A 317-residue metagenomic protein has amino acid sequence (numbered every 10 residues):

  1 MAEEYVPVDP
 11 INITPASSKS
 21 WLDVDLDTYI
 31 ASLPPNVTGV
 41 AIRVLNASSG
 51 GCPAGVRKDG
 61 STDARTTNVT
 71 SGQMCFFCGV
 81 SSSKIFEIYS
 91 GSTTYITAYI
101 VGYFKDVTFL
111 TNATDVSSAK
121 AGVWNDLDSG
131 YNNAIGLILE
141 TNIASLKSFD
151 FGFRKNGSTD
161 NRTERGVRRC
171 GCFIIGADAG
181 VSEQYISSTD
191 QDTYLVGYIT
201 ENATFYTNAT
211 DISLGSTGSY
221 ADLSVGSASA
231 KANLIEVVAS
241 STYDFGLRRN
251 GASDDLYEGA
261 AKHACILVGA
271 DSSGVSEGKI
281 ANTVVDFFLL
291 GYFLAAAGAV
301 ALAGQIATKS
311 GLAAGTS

Functional and structural regions predicted by a protein language model:
V6, G60-N68, L110-N112, S158-R165 (+2 more regions): Surface-exposed loop/edge segments in extracytoplasmic proteins
V8-N36, S48-S49, T111-N132, Y206-S229 (+1 more regions): Surface-exposed ligand/attachment interfaces on beta-rich extracellular proteins
P35-A47, N133-A144, A230-A239, S317: A short beta-strand element within beta-rich, extracytoplasmic domains of secreted/secretory-pathway proteins
V40, C78-T94, L137, I174-D190 (+2 more regions): Noncatalytic modules at the cell exterior or secretory-pathway interfaces, chiefly beta-strand-rich lectin/adhesion
A47-A64, A144-N161, S240-D255: Short, surface-exposed beta-strand/strand-loop-strand elements in extracellular ectodomains
G51-A54, T93-Y103, S188-I199, N282-F293: Edge beta-strands of jelly-roll/beta-sandwich modules across compartments, strongly enriched in secreted/luminal
N68-S82, E164-D178, E258-D271, K309: Beta-sandwich interaction modules
V101-T111, G197-I212, F293-A297: Extracellular polysaccharide-targeting segments
